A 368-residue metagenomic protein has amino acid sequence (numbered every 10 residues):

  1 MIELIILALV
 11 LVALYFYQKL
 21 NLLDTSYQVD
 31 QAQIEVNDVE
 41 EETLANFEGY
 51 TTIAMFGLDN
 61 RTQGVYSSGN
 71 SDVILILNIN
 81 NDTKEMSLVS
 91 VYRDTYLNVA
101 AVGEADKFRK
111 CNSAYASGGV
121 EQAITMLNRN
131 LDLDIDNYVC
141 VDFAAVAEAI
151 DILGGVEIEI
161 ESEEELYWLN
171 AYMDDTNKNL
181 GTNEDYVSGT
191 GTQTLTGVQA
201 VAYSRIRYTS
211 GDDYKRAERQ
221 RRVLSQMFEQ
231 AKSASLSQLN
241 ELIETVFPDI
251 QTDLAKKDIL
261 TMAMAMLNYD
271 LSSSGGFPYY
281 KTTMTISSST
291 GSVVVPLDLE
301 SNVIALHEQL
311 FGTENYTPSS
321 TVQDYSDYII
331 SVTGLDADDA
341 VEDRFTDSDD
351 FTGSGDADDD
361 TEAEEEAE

Functional and structural regions predicted by a protein language model:
M1-I5, V10-E368: Non-catalytic, solvent-exposed segments at the cell envelope interface
